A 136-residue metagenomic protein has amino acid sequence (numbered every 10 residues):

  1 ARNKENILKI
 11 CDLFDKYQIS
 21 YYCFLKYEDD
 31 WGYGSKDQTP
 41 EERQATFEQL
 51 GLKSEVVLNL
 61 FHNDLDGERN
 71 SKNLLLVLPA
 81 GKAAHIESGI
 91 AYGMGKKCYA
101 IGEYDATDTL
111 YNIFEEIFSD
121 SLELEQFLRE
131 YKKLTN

Functional and structural regions predicted by a protein language model:
A1-N136: Conserved catalytic or regulatory cores that recognize and/or transform ribose-phosphate-containing ligands
